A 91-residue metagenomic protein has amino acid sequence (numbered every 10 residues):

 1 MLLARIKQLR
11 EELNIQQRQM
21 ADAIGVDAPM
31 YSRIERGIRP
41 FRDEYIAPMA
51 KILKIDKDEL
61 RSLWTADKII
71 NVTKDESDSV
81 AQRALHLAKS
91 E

Functional and structural regions predicted by a protein language model:
M1-E12: A short, Lys/Arg-rich alpha-helix, primarily the initiator
E11, D22, K51: Alpha-helical residues within the helix-turn-helix
N14-R33: Short alpha-helical DNA-recognition segment
G25, R42-S62: DNA major-groove recognition helix of helix-turn-helix/homeodomain DNA-binding modules
R61-E91: Short, charged recognition helix plus adjacent turn of helix-turn-helix-like nucleic-acid-binding domains
